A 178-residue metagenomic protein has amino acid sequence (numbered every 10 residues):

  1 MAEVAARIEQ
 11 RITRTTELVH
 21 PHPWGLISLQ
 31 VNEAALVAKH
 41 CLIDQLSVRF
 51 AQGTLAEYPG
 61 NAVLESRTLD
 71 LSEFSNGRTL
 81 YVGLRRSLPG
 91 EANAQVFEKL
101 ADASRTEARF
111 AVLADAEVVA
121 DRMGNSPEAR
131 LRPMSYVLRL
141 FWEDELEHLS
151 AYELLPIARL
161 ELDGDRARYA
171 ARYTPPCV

Functional and structural regions predicted by a protein language model:
M1-E98: Glycine-rich, compositionally biased intrinsically disordered regions
A103-V178: Mixed-charge (acidic/basic) macromolecular-recognition segments
